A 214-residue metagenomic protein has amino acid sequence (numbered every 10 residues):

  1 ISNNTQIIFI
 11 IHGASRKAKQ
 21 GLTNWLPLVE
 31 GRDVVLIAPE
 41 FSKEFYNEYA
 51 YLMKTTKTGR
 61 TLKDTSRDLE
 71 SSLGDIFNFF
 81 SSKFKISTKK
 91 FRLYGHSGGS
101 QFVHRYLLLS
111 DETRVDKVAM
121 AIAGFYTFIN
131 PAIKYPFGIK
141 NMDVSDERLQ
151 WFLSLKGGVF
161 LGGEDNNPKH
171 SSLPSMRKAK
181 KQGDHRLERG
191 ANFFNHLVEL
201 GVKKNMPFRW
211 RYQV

Functional and structural regions predicted by a protein language model:
N4-K90: Serine-hydrolase catalytic machinery in alpha/beta-hydrolase-like enzymes
H12, G95-S97: Conserved alpha/beta-hydrolase "nucleophile elbow" surrounding the catalytic nucleophile
L28-G31, E112-T113, L149-L153: Short, conserved loop/helix-junction motifs that constitute active-site signature segments in enzyme catalytic cores
L93-G95, A121: Short beta-strand immediately N-terminal to the catalytic nucleophile in serine-hydrolase-like folds
S100-D111: Short glycine-enriched nucleophile-adjacent loop and the immediately C-terminal alpha-helix near the catalytic center
D116-V202: The feature captures the conserved acid-bearing segment of alpha/beta-hydrolase catalytic domains
R209-V214: Short glycine-rich catalytic loops that host catalytic nucleophiles or stabilize transition states across multiple
